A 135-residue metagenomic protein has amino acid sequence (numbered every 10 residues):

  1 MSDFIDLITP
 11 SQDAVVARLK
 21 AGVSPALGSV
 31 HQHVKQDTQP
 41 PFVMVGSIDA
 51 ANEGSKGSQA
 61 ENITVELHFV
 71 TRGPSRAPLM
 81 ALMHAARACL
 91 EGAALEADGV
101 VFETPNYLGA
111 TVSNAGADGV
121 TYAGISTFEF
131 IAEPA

Functional and structural regions predicted by a protein language model:
M1-S55, A88, A93-V101: Small/polar-rich, solvent-exposed N-terminal microdomains that initiate assembly or binding
D6, P10, G54-S58, G73 (+2 more regions): Residues at secondary-structure transition points
R18, P25-A26, A88-A135: Acidic-leaning, charged glycine-interspersed low-complexity segments
D37-F42, E53-N62, D118-T121, A135: Short, polar/acidic, helix-capping and beta-turn segments at strand->helix junctions that line the mouths
Q59-G73, Y122-A132: Oligomerization/assembly interface segments of phage tail-like spikes and tubes
R72-G92: Mid-chain, well-packed structural core segment of small domains
